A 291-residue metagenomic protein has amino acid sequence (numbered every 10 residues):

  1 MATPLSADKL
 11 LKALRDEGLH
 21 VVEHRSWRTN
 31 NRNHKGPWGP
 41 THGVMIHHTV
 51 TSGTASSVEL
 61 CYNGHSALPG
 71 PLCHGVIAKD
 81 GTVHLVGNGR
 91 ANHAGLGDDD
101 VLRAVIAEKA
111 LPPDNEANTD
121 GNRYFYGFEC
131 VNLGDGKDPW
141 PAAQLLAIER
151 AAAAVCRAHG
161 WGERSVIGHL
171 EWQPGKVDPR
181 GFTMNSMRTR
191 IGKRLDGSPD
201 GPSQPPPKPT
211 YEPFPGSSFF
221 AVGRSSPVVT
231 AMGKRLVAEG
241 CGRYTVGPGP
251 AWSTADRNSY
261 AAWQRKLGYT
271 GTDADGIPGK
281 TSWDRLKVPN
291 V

Functional and structural regions predicted by a protein language model:
M1-E23, H34-W38, E116-G127, V131-F219 (+3 more regions): Basic/polar, cationic surfaces and motifs that engage anionic cell-wall and phosphate/carboxylate ligands
M1-G121: N-terminal catalytic cores of peptidoglycan-degrading enzymes
I46, Y126-C130, S226, T230: Oligomerization/assembly interface segments of phage tail-like spikes and tubes
T49, V131-L133, G249: Short strand-loop junctions, especially beta-strand C-caps/beta-turns that link beta-sheets to coils or alpha-helices
H65, K137-P141, G249: Alpha-helix N-cap/helix-initiation motif
G197-P250: Acidic, Ser/Thr/Pro/Gly-enriched interdomain connector segments
A238-R243, T254-T270: LysM (lysin motif) carbohydrate-binding repeats in extracellular/periplasmic proteins that recognize
P248-P250, D273-G276: Acidic, glycine-anchored loop motifs typical of Ca2+
